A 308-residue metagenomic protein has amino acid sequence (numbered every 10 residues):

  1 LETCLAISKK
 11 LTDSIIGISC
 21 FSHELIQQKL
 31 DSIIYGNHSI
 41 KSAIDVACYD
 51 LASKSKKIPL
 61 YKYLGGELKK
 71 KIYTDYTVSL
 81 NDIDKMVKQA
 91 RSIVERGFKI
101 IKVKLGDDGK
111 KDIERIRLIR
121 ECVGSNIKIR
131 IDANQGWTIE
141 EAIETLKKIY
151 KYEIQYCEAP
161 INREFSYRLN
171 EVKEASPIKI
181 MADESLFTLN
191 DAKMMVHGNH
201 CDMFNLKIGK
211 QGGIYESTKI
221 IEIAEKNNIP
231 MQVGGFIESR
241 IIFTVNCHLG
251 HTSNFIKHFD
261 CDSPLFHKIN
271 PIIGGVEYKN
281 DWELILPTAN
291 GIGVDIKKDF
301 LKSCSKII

Functional and structural regions predicted by a protein language model:
L1-S55: Metal- or metallocofactor-binding catalytic centers and their adjacent structured scaffolds across diverse enzyme
A6, S32, E153, E164-M181 (+1 more regions): Shared catalytic-loop signature of beta/alpha-barrel
K9-C20, Y35, E95, E121-S125 (+7 more regions): Generic secondary-structure signature for well-ordered alpha-helical cores
K41, V78, K104-D108, N134-Q135 (+6 more regions): Glycine- and other small-residue-rich loops at beta-strand/loop junctions that grip anionic moieties
I44, K57, I101, D132 (+6 more regions): Conserved, mostly hydrophobic/aromatic
Y49-S79, I296: Catalytic pocket of metal/acid-base enzymes, prominently hydrolases
G65-S176: Metal-dependent enolase-superfamily TIM-barrel catalytic cores that perform enediolate-based chemistry
F266-I308: C-terminal extensions of enzymes
